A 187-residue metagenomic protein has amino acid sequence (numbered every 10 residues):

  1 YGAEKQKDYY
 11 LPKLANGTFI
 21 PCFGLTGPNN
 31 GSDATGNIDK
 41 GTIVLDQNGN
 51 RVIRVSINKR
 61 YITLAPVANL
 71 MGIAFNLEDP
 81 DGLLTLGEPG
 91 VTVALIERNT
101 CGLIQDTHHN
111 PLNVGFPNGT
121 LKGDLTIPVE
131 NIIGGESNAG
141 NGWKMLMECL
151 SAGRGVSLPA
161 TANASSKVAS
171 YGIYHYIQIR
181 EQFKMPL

Functional and structural regions predicted by a protein language model:
Y1-G27, Q47-R51: FAD-binding glycine-rich core of flavoenzymes that anchor FAD
Y10, N37, N58-R60, Q105-N110: Short beta-alpha junctions and helix-cap segments that line functional grooves
C22-T42: A gly/ser-rich beta-alpha-beta helix-loop segment of oxidoreductase catalytic cores
F23-G24, S56, P89, G102-T107 (+2 more regions): Glycine- and acidic
S32-A34, S56, T63-A65, D81-T85 (+5 more regions): Short helix/loop capping segments that flank catalytic or ligand/cofactor-binding pockets
N50-L103: A short core secondary-structure module
C101-T126: Flexible, small-/acidic-enriched active-site or ligand-binding loops
T120-R154, Y171-L187: A glycine-rich, basic-preceded beta-loop-alpha segment at the flavin cofactor/substrate interface of flavin-utilizing
